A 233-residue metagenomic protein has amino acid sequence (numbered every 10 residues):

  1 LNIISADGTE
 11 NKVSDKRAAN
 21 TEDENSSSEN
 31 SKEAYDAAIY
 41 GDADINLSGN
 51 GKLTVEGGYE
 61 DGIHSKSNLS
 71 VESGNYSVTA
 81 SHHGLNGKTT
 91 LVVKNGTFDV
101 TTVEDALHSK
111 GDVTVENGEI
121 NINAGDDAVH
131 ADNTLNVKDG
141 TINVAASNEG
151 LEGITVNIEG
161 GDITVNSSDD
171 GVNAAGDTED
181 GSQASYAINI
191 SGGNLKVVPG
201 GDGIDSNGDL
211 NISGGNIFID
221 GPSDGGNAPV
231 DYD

Functional and structural regions predicted by a protein language model:
L1-D233: A composition-driven surface/loop motif
